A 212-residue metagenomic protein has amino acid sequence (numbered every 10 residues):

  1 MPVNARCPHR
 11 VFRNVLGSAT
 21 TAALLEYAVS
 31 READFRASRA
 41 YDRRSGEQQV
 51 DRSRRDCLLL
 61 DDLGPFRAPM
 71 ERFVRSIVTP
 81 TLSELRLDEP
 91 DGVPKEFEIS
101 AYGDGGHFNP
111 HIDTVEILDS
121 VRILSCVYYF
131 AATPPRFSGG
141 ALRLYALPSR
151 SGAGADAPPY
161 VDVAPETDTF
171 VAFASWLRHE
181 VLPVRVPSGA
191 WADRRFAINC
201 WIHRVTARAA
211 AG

Functional and structural regions predicted by a protein language model:
P2-E84: Non-heme Fe(II)/2-oxoglutarate
E32-R36, P90, A132-S138: Proline-centered turn/helix-capping motifs that create local helix->coil transitions or kinks
S83-F97, S138: A short coil-to-beta-strand element that immediately follows conserved catalytic motifs
G92-P94, G103-H107, V121-L124, F137: Short connector loops at helix/strand junctions that flank enzyme active sites, especially segments positioning acidic
S100-I117: Conserved short histidine dyad/triad with adjacent acidic residue
S120-A132: Acidic, metal-ligating active-site segments
R122, S138-G212: Catalytic core of Fe(II)/2-oxoglutarate
